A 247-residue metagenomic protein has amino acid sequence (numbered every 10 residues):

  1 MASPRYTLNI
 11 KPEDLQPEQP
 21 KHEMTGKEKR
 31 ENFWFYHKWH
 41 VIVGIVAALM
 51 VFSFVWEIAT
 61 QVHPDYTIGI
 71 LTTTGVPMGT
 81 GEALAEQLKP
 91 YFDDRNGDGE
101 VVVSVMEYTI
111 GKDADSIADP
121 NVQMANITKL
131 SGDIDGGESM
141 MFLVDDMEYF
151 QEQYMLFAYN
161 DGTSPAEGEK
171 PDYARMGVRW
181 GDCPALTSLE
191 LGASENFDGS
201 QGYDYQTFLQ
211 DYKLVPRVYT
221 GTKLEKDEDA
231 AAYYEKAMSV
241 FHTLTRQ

Functional and structural regions predicted by a protein language model:
M1-K21: N-terminal intrinsically disordered, acidic low-complexity segments at the extreme N-terminus
E23-F33: Cytosolic juxtamembrane amphipathic/interface segments immediately preceding and feeding into a transmembrane helix
W34, W39-A59: Hydrophobic membrane-insertion alpha-helices, especially the h-region of bacterial N-terminal signal peptides
D65-T74: Short, well-ordered beta-strand elements
M78-V101: Short, polar/charged alpha-helical segment
R95-P120: Acidic, glycine-anchored loop motifs typical of Ca2+
D119-E190: Extracytoplasmic "Venus flytrap"/periplasmic binding protein-like
S188-Q247: Bilobed periplasmic-binding protein/Venus flytrap-like ligand-binding cleft at the lobe interface of extracytoplasmic
